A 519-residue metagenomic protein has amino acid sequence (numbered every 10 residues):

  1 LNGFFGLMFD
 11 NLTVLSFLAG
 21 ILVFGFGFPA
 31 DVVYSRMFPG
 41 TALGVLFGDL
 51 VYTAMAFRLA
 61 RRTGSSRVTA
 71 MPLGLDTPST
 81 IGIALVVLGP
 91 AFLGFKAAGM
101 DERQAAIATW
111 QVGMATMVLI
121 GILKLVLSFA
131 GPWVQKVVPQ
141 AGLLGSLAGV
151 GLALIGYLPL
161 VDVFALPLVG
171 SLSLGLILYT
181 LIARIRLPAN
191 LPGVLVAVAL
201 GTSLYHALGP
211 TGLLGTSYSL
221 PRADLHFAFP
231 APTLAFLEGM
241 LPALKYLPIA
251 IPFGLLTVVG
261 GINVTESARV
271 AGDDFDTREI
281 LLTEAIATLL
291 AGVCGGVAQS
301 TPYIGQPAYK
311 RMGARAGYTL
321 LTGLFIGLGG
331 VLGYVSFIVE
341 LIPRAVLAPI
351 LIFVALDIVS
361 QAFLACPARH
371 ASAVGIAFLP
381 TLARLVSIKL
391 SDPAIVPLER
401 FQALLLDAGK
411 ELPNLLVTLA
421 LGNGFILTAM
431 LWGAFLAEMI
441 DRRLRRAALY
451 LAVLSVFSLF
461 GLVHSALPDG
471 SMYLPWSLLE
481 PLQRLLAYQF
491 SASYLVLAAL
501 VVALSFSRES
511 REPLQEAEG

Functional and structural regions predicted by a protein language model:
L1-M37, A189-R278, S477-L486, F490 (+1 more regions): Helix-loop-helix hairpins and the membrane-proximal interhelical loops of multi-pass alpha-helical transport proteins
N2-L174, Q306-S336, E340-L351, D357-L364 (+2 more regions): Early transmembrane hairpin of solute transport permeases
F5, F9, F38, V118 (+8 more regions): Hydrophobic alpha-helical transmembrane segments of multi-pass membrane proteins
L15-G25, Q306-P307, L321-E516: Transmembrane alpha-helical segments and their short flanking loops that form helix-hairpins/helix-helix interfaces
D31-Y34, G48, T53-V68, A243-R315 (+1 more regions): Membrane-embedded helical hairpins/re-entrant loop segments and their flanking transmembrane helices within multi-pass
R36-G44, F253-G261, F425-A434: Hydrophobic alpha-helical transmembrane segments
G131-V150, A165-L178, A183-L208, G215 (+3 more regions): Membrane-interface loop-to-helix entry segments
L152-L166, I177-R186, L200-F229, A383-P393 (+1 more regions): Hydrophobic alpha-helical segments and their helix-loop junctions in multi-pass secondary transporters
